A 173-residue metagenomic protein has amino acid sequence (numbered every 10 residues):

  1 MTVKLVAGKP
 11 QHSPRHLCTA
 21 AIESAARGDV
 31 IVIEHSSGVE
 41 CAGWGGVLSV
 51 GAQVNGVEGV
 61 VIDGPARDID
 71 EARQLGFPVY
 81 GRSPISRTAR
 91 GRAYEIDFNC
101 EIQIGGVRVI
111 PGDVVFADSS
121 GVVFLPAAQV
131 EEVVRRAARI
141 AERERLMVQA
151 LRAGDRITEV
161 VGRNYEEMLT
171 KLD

Functional and structural regions predicted by a protein language model:
M1-P111, L125-D173: Feature captures the catalytic cores and cofactor-binding loops of soluble hydro-lyases/lyases that act on carboxylate
V115: C-terminal binding/interaction regions
G121-V123: Channel- or pocket-lining gating/hinge segments that regulate access to a cavity or pore
